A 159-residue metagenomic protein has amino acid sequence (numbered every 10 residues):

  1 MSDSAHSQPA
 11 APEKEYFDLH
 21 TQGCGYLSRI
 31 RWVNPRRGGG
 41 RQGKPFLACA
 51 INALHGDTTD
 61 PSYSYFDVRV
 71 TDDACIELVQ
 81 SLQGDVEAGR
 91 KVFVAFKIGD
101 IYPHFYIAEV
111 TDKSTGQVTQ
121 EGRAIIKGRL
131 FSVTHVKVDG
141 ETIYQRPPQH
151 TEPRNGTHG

Functional and structural regions predicted by a protein language model:
S2-G159: Single-stranded nucleic acid-binding surfaces, predominantly the OB-fold ssDNA-binding core
